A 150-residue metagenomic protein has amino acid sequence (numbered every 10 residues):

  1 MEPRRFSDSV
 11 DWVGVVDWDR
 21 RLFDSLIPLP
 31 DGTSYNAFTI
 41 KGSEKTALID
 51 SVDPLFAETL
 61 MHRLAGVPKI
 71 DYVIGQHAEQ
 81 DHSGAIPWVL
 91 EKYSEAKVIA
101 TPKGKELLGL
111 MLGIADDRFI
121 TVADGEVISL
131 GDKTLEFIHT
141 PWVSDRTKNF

Functional and structural regions predicted by a protein language model:
M1-D8, I99-N149: Metallo-beta-lactamase
P3-L64, N149-F150: Conserved beta-strand hairpin/beta-sheet module of binuclear metal-dependent hydrolase folds, prominently
S43-K45, K69, S94-E95, D116-D117 (+1 more regions): Short coil/turn connectors at secondary-structure junctions
A47-D50, Y72-G75, F137: Short catalytic-loop micro-motif centered on adjacent basic/acidic residues
V52-D53, A78, G104, P141: Structured beta->alpha junctions
P54-V98: Active-site metal-binding motif and surrounding structural segment of the metallo-beta-lactamase
